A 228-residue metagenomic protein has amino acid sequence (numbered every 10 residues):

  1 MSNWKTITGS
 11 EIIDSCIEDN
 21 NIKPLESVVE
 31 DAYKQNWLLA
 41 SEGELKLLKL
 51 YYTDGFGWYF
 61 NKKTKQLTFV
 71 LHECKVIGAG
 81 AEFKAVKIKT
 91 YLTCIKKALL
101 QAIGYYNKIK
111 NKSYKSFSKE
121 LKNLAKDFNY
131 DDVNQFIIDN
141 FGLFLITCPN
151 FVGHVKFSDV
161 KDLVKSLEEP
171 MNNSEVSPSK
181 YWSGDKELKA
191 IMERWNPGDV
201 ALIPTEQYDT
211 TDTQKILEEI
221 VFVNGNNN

Functional and structural regions predicted by a protein language model:
M1-N228: Charged, terminal alpha-helix-loop-beta segments that serve as non-catalytic nucleic-acid engagement and/or assembly
